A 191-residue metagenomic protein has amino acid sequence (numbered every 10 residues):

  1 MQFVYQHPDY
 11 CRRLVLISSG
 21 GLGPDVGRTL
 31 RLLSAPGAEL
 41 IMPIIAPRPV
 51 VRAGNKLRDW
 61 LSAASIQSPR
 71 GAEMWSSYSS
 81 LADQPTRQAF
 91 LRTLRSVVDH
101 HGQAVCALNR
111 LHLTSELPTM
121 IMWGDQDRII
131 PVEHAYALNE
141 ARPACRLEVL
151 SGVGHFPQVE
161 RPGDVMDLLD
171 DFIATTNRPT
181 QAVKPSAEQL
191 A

Functional and structural regions predicted by a protein language model:
M1-Q2: Glycine-rich nucleophile elbow surrounding the catalytic serine of serine-hydrolase chemistry
Y5, R12-A46: Flexible "cap/lid" loop of the alpha/beta hydrolase fold
L22, R128-P131, H155-Q158: Nucleotide-sugar-dependent glycosyltransferase donor-binding/catalytic pocket residues
D25-L30, E133-A135, E160-P162: Short aromatic-enriched loop/helix-cap "lid" or pocket-rim segments at secondary-structure transitions that line
R52-P69, E73-L81, T93-D99: Helix-loop "lid/cap" segments that line or gate small-molecule binding pockets
D83-A137: Conserved serine/cysteine hydrolase catalytic core
Y136-C145: Active-site-adjacent alpha-helix of alpha/beta-hydrolase-fold enzymes
A144-A191: Catalytic active-site module of serine/aspartate enzymes centered on a nucleophile-bearing elbow/loop
